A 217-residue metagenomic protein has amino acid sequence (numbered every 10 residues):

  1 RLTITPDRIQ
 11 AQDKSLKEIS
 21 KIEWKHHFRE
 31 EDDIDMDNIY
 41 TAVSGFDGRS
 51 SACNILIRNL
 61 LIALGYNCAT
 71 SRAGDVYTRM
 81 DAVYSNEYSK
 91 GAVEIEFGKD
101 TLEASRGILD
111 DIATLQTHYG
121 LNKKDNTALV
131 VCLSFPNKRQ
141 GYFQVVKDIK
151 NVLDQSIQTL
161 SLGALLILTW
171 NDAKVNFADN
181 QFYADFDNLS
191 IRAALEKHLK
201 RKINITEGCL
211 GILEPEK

Functional and structural regions predicted by a protein language model:
R1-S51, E216-K217: Interdomain/boundary linker segments immediately adjacent to catalytic/signaling cores
N38-L213: Catalytic core segments in nucleotide and nucleic-acid processing enzymes
